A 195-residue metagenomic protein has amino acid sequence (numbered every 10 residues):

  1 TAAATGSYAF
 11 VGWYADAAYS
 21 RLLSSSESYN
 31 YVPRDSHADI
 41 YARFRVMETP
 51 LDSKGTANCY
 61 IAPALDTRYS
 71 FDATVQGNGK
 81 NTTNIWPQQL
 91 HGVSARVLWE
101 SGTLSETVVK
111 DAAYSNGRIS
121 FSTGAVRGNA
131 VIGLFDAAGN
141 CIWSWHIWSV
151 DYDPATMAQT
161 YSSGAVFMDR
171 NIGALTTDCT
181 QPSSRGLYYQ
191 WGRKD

Functional and structural regions predicted by a protein language model:
T1, D35-H37, A64-R68: Solvent-exposed, conformationally flexible loop/turn segments
A2-A4, A42, A95: Long alpha-helical scaffolds
A2-S25: Surface-exposed interfaces of beta-sheet-rich extracellular modules
V11-Y14, R43, M168: Residue-level detector of conserved, well-ordered beta-strand and adjacent loop positions that form binding/recognition
L23-S28, Y114-N116: Short, solvent-exposed loop/turn segments in extracellular or other extracytoplasmic domains
S25-V46: Conserved "repeat-terminator" motif of extracellular CCP/Sushi domains
V46-D195: Short, compositionally biased
